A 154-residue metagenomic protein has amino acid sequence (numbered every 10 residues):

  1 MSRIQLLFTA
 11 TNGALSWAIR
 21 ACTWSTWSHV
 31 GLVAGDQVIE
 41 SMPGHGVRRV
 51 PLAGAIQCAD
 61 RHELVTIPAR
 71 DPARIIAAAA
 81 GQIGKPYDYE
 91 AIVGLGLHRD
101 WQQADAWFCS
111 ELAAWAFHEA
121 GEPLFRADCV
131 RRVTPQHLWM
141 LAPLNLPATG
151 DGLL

Functional and structural regions predicted by a protein language model:
M1-L154: Cysteine-nucleophile amide-bond enzymes
